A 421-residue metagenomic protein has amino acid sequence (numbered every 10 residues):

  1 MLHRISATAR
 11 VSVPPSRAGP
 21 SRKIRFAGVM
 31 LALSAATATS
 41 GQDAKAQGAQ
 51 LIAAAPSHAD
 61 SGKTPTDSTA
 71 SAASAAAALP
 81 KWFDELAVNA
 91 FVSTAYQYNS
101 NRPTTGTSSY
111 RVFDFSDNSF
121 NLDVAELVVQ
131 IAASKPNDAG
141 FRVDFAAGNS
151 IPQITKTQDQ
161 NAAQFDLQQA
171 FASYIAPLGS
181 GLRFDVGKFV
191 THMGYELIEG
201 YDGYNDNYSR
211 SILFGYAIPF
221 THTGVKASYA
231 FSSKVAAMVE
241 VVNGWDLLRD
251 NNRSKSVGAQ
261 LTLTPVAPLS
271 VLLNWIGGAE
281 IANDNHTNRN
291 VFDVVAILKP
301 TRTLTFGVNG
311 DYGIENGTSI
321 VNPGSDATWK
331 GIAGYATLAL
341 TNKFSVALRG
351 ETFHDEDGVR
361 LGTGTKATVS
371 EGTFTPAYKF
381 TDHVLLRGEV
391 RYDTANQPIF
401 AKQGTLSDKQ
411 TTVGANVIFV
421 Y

Functional and structural regions predicted by a protein language model:
M1-R17, R22-T105, S109-Y110, Y421: N-terminal periplasmic/intermembrane-space "pro-region" immediately following the signal or transit peptide
K81-N89, V124, D138-R142, G181-F184 (+6 more regions): Outer-membrane beta-barrel architecture
F83, A132-P136, P177-S180, T191 (+5 more regions): Outer-membrane beta-barrel channels and translocator barrels
S93-Q97, D144-G148, G187-T191, V242-W245 (+8 more regions): Outer-membrane beta-barrel pore domains and translocons
N99-F120, S150-V266, L272-A279: Surface-exposed coil loops of outer-membrane beta-barrel proteins
F113-D114, I151-I154, Q158-Q160, Y174 (+1 more regions): Outer-membrane beta-barrel pore domains
F113-N149: Glycine- and aromatic-enriched membrane insertion/assembly motifs of diderm outer-membrane and organelle channel
A125-V129, A170-A172, V225, G258-A259 (+4 more regions): Membrane-embedded beta-strands of outer-membrane beta-barrel proteins, especially the hydrophobic/small aromatic
